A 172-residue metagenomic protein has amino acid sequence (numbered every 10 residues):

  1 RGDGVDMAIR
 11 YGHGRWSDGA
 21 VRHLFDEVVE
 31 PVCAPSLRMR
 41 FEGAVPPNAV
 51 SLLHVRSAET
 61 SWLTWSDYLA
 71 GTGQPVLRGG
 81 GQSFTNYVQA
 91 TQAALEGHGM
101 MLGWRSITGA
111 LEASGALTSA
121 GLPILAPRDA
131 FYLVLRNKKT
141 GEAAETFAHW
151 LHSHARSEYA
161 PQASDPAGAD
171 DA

Functional and structural regions predicted by a protein language model:
R1-S61, S66-L77, G81-F84: Acidic, Gly/Pro-rich loop/turn segments at junctions of secondary structure
G12-H13, S57, Q89, L122-I124 (+1 more regions): Residues that form or immediately flank small-molecule/cofactor binding pockets and catalytic motifs
R15, T60, V88, S106-I107 (+1 more regions): Short alpha-helical
V32, L102, V134-R136: Short hydrophobic/aromatic beta-strand micro-patches that form the beta-sheet surface supporting nucleotide- or nucleic
R40, W62, L102, L111 (+1 more regions): Loop/helix-junction capping segments adjacent to catalytic residues or to phosphate/diphosphate-binding pockets
D67, G71, Q92, A110 (+1 more regions): Residue-level signal for well-ordered alpha-helical scaffold segments within enzymatic catalytic domains
Q74-A120, L125-A126: Hydrophobic hinge/microswitch elements
S106-T118, I124-A172: C-terminal effector-binding regulatory domain of bacterial HTH transcription factors
